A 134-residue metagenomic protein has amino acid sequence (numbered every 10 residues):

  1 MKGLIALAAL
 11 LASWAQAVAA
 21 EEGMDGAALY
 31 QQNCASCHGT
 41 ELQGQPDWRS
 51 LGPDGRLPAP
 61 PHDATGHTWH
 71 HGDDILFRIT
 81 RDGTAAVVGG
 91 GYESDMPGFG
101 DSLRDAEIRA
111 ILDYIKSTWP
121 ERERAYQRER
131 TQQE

Functional and structural regions predicted by a protein language model:
I5-W14: Bacterial N-terminal signal peptides
S13-Y30, A125-Q127, E134: Electrostatic cytochrome c docking/interface patches
E22, Y30, G72, L76 (+1 more regions): Stable alpha-helical elements in mature extracytoplasmic
A27, Q43-F77, G98-S102: Gly/Gly-Pro-rich "capping" loops immediately C-terminal to redox-active cysteine motifs in periplasmic/lumenal
Q31-Q32, T40, V88-E134: Flexible coil segments in periplasmic/lumen-exposed cytochrome c-class electron-transfer proteins
S36: Short, cysteine/histidine-rich loop/knuckle motifs that typically chelate Zn2+
L42, H67, T84-A85, P120: Generic structural signal for secondary-structure transition and capping sites
T80-R81: A short, structured beta-strand/loop element
